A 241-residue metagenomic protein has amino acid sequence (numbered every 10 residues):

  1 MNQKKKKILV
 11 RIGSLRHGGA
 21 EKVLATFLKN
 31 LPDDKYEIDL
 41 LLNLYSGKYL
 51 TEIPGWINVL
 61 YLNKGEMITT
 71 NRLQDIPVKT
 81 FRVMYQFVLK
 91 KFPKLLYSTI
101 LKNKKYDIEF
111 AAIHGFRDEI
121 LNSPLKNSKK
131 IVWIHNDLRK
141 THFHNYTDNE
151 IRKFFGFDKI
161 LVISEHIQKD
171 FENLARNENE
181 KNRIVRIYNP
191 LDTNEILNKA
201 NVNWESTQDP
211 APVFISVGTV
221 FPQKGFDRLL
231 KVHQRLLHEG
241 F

Functional and structural regions predicted by a protein language model:
M1-K7, N179, N198-V213, L237-G240: Nucleotide-sugar donor-binding and catalytic loop/hinge architecture of NDP-sugar-dependent glycosyltransferases
V10-H17, N30, D34-M84, N177-I184: N-terminal strand-loop element at the rim of the active site of nucleotide-sugar-dependent glycosyltransferases
G18-T26, P212, S216-R235: A conserved mid-protein helix/loop that constitutes part of the nucleotide-sugar donor-binding site
K90-K102, Y106-N127: An aromatic- and histidine-rich active-site surface loop
L95-K105, F143-V162: Membrane-proximal helix-turn-helix segments that form the acceptor-binding/catalytic region of lipid-linked
F116-E119, S128-N145: A short, histidine- and acid-enriched strand-loop-helix "catalytic/donor-clamping" loop that lines the nucleotide-sugar
E119-L121, F157-I184, L191: A short, active-site helix/loop in glycosyltransferases that binds the activated sugar's phosphate group
H142-H144, E172-N173, N182-P210: Acidic anion/phosphate-binding donor-loop and adjacent secondary structure in glycosyltransferase catalytic cores
